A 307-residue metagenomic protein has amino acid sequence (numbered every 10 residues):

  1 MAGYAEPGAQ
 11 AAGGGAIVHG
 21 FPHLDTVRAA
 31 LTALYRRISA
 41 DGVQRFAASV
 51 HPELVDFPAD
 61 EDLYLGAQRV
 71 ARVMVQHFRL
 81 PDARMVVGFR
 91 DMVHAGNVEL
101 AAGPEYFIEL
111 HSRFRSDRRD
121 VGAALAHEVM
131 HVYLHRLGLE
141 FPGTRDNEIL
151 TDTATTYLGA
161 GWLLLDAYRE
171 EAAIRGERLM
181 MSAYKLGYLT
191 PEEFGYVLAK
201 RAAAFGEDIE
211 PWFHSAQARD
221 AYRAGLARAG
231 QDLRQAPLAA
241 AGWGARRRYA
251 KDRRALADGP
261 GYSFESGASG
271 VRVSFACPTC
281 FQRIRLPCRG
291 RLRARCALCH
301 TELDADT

Functional and structural regions predicted by a protein language model:
A2-D25, A29, M180-T307: Pan-zinc metallopeptidase signature
A2-P58, P142: N-terminal alpha-helical scaffold/docking segments in eukaryotic complex subunits
G3-A12, P58, D82-N97, L163 (+4 more regions): Low-complexity, Gly/Pro
R36-G103, F114-R118: Auxiliary, metal-adjacent structural segments of Zn-dependent hydrolase domains
Y106-L125, G143-D146: Short pre-active-site segment immediately N-terminal to the catalytic Zn-binding motif
V121-E128, G161-D166: A structural motif
A123-L139: Active-site recognition of the HExxH zinc-binding catalytic motif
T144-L179: Post-HExxH zinc-binding segment in Zn-dependent metallohydrolases
